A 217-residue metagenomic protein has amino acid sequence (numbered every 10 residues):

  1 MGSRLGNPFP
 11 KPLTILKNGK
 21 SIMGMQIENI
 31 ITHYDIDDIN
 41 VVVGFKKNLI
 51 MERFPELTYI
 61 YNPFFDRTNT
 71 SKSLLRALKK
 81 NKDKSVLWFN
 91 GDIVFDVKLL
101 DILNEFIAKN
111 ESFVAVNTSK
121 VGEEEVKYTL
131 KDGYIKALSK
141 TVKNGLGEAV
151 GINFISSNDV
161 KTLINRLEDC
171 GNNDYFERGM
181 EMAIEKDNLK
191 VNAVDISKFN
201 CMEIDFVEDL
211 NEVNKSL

Functional and structural regions predicted by a protein language model:
M1-K17: Glycine-rich N-terminal loop/short-helix segment of MobA-like nucleotidyltransferase
P12, D38, T58, K190-N192: Conserved beta-strand segments of alpha/beta enzyme cores
L13, Y128-L130, A193: A structural signal for short hydrophobic beta-strand segments in well-ordered beta-sheet cores
N18-V86: Conserved N-terminal catalytic core of the sugar/cofactor nucleotidyltransferase
V43, N90, V116-N117: Short beta-strand/turn micro-motifs composed of small residues that flank or help shape donor/cofactor-binding pockets
K84-V94: Short beta-strand-to-loop acidic/aromatic patch adjacent to the donor-nucleotide binding site
D96-C170: Conserved core of the sugar-phosphate nucleotidyltransferase
K136-N200, E208, L217: Catalytic-core segments of class I nucleotidyltransferases/pyrophosphorylases that form NMP-activated intermediates
